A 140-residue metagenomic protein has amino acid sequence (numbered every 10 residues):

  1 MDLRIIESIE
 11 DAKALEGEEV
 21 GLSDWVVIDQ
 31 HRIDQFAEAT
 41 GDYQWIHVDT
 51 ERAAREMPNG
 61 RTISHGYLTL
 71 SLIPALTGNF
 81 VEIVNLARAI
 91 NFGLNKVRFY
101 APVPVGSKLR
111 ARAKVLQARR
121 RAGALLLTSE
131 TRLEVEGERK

Functional and structural regions predicted by a protein language model:
M1-I90: Hot-dog-fold acyl-thioester-processing enzymes
M1-L15, P102-K140: HotDog/MaoC-like acyl-thioester-processing domains
I63-S71, Y100-L109: Short, charged low-complexity intrinsically disordered segments located at boundaries of structured domains
R88, G93, L125-L127: Exposed loop/turn and edge beta-strand positions of beta-sandwich/beta-sheet ligand-binding modules
L94-F99: Short alpha-helix capping/helix-loop boundary micro-motifs
